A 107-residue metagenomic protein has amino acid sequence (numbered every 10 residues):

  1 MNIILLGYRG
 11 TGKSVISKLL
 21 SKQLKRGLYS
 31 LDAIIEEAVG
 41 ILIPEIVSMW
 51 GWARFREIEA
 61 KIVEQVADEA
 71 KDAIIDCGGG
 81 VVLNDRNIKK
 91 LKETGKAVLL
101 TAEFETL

Functional and structural regions predicted by a protein language model:
M1-I3, A70-K71: Pre-Walker A (Motif I) flank of P-loop NTPase domains
Y8: P-loop (Walker A) phosphate-binding loop of NTP-binding proteins
T11: ATP-binding Walker
S14: Walker A/P-loop
K22-A33, I41: Post-Walker A helix-loop "phosphate-sensing" segment adjacent to the P-loop in P-loop NTPases
A33-K92: ATP-dependent small-molecule kinase phosphotransfer cores that center on conserved nucleotide phosphate-binding segments
L91-L107: Conserved phosphate-donor/acceptor-positioning beta-strand/loop module used by diverse small-molecule
